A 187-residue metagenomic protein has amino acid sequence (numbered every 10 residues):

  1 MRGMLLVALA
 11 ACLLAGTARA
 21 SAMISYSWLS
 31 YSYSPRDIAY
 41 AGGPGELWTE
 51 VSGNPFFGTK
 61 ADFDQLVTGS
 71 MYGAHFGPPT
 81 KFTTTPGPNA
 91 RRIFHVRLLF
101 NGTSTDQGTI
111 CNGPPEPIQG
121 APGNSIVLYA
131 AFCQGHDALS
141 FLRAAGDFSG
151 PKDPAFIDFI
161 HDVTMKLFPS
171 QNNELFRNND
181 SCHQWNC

Functional and structural regions predicted by a protein language model:
M1-M4: Positively charged n-region of N-terminal signal peptides that target proteins for export
L6-A15: Bacterial N-terminal signal peptides
G16-S70: A structural "domain/chain start" motif
Y31, S149-C187: C-terminal/domain-edge helix-coil "capping" segments
V67-P78, L167, Q171: Sec/Tat-exported extracytoplasmic proteins
P78-R92: Short acidic low-complexity segments
A90-F132: Surface-exposed short loop/turn segments
N124-A155: A short, solvent-exposed beta-edge/loop patch
